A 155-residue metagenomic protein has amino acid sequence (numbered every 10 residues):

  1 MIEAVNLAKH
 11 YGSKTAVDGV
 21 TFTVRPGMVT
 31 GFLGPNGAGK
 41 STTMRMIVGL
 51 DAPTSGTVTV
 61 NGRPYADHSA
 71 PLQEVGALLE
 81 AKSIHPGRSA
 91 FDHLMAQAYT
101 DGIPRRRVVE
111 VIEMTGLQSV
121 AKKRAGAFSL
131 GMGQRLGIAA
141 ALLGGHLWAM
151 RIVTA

Functional and structural regions predicted by a protein language model:
A4, M95, Y99, R105-V120: Conserved ABC ATPase "signature" region
P35-G39: Walker A (P-loop) phosphate-binding loop of ABC-type ATPase nucleotide-binding domains
V48: Helix-to-loop junction immediately C-terminal to a conserved catalytic motif
A52, G56-P71: Conserved ABC transporter NBD signature motif
A81, P86-T100: Q-loop/switch helix immediately C-terminal to the Walker
I138: Hydrophobic anchor residue at the start of the ABC signature
